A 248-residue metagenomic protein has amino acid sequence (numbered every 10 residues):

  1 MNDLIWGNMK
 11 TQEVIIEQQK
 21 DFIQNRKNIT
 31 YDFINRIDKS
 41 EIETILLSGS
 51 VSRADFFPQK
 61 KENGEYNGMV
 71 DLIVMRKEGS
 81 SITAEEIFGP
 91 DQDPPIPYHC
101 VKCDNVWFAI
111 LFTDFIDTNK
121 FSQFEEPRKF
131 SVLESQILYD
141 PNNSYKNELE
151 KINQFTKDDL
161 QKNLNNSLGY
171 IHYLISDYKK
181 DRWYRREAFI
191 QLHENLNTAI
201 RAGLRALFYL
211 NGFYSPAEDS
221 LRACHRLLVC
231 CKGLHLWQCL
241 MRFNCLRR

Functional and structural regions predicted by a protein language model:
L4-F22, D91-E187: Conserved NTP/Mg2+-binding pocket subregion across the NTase superfamily
W6, F155-R248: Conserved nucleotidyltransferase catalytic core and NTase-mimicking acidic/glycine-rich helix/loop elements in nucleic
M9-S40, V51-E125: Metal-dependent nucleotidyltransferase catalytic core
I45-V51: Short helix-loop-helix/strand-helix junction enriched in hydrophobic and basic residues
G79-Q92, K129-S135, R222-L236, R248: Hydrophobic transmembrane alpha-helix bundles
